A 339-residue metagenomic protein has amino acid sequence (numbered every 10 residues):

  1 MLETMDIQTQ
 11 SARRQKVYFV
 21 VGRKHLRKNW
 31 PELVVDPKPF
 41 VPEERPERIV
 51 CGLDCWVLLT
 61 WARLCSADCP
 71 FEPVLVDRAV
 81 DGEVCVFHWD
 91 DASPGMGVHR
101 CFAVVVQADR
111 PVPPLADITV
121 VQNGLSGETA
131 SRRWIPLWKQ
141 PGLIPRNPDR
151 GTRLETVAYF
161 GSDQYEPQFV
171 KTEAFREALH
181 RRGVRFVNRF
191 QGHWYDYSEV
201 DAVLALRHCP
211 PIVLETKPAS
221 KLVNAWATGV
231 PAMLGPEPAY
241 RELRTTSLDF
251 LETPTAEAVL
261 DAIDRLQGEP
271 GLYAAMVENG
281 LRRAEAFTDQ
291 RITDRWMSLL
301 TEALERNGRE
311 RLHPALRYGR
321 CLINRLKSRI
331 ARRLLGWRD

Functional and structural regions predicted by a protein language model:
M1-G97, D289, T293-D339: N-terminal pre-catalytic "stem/leader" segment of glycosyltransferase-like enzymes
E72-G82, R110-V112, R189-D196: Short acidic low-complexity segments
A79, V84-R176: Catalytic core of nucleotide-activated saccharide and alditol-phosphate transferases
V184-V200, C209-P210: Conserved active-site histidine-acidic residue motif and adjacent donor-binding/catalytic loop of glycosyltransferases
D201-A227, L234-R244: Nucleotide-sugar-dependent
T246-E257, R265-G271: Conserved acidic donor-binding segment of nucleotide-sugar-dependent glycosyltransferases
A258-A262, L272, M276, I292-L299: Hydrophobic alpha-helical packing elements
L272-A286: A short, well-ordered alpha-helix in the C-terminal region of glycosyltransferases
